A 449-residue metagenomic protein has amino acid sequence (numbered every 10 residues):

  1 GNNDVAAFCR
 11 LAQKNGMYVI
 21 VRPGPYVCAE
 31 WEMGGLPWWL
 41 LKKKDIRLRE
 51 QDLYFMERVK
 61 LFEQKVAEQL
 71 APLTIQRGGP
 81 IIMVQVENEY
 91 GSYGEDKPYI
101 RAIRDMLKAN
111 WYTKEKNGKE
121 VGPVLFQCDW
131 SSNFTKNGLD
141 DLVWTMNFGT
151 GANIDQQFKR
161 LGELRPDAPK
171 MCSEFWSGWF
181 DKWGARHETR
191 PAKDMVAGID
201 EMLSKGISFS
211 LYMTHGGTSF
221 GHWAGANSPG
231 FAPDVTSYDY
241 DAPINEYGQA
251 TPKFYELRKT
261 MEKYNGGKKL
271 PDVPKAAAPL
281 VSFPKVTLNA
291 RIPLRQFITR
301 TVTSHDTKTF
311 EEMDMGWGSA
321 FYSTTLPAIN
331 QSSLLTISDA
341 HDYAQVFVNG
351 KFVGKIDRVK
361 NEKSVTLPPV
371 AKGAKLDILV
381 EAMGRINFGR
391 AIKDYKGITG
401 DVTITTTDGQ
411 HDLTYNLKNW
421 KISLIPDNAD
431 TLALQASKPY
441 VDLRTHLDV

Functional and structural regions predicted by a protein language model:
G1, A29-Y54, G230-D241, E246: Aromatic- and acidic-residue-enriched carbohydrate-binding clefts of CAZyme catalytic domains
G1-E32, R104-A109, P123: Aromatic-lined substrate-binding rim segments of carbohydrate-active enzymes
N2-A6, L53-K60, Q64, K97 (+2 more regions): Non-membrane alpha-helical structural segments and their capping/turn regions in soluble enzymes
A7-P25, R190-L211, H215-F220: Gly/lys/ser-thr-rich phosphate-binding loops in alpha/beta enzymes that coordinate phosphoanhydride or phosphate groups
I20-G24, Q85-E87, F126-C128, T145-N147 (+2 more regions): A cross-family glycoside hydrolase active-site/sugar-binding cleft signature
P25-C28, N88-G91, S131-N133, T150-A152 (+2 more regions): Solvent-exposed loop/turn segments at secondary-structure junctions within structured extracellular/periplasmic domains
V59-Q69, R77-Q85, G91, D96-I100 (+8 more regions): Carbohydrate-binding surfaces of carbohydrate-active enzymes
K97-E201: Noncatalytic carbohydrate-binding groove/subsite architecture in carbohydrate-active enzymes
